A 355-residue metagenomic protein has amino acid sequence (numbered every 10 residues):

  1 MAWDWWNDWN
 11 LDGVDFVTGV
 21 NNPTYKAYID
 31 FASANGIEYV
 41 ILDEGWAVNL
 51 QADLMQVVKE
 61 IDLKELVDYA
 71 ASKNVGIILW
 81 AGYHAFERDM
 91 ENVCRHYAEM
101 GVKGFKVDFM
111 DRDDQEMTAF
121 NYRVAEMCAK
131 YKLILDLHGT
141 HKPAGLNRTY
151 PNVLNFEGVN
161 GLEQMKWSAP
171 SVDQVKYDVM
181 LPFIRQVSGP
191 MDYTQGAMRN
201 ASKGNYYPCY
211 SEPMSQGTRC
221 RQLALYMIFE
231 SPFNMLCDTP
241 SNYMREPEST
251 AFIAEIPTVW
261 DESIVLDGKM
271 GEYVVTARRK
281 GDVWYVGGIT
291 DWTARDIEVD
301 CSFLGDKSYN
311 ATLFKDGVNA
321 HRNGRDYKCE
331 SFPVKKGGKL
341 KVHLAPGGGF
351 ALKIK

Functional and structural regions predicted by a protein language model:
M1-S72, G348-G349: Conserved structural scaffold segments of CAZyme catalytic domains across common CAZy folds
A32, D108, L135, I228 (+2 more regions): Conserved, mostly hydrophobic/aromatic
D43-T218: Aromatic- and carboxylate-enriched substrate-binding clefts and catalytic-loop regions of carbohydrate-active enzymes
D108, L313-G337: Solvent-exposed beta-strand/loop surfaces of large extracellular or lumenal domains
L133-G139, Q164-K166, P232-E246, W260-I264 (+1 more regions): Acidic/polar loop patches that form or flank catalytic/metal-binding clefts of enzymes that bind anionic ligands
D238-Y285, H321-R325: Glycan-recognition and catalytic regions of carbohydrate-active enzymes
M270-N310, F350-A351: Carbohydrate-binding surface patches
S331-K355: C-terminal beta-strand-rich structural cap/linker in extracellular carbohydrate-active enzymes
